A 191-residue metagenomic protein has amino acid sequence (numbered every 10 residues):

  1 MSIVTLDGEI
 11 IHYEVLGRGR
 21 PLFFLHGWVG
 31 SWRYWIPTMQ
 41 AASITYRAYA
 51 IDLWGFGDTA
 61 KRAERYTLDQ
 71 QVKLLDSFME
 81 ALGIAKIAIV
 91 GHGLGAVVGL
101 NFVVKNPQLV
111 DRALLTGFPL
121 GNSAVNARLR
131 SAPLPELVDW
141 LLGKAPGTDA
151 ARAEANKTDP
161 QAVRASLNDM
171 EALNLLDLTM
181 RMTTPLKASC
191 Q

Functional and structural regions predicted by a protein language model:
M1-I10: N-terminal cap/lid segment of alpha/beta-hydrolase-fold proteins
E9-A60: Conserved HGGG/HGGXW glycine-rich cap/lid loop of the alpha/beta-hydrolase fold
H26-W28, I87, G91-A96: Conserved alpha/beta-hydrolase "nucleophile elbow" surrounding the catalytic nucleophile
D52, A88, D111-L114: Residue in the alpha/beta-hydrolase core beta-strand immediately N-terminal to the catalytic nucleophile
K61-V72: Catalytic nucleophile-loop/oxyanion-hole region of alpha/beta-hydrolase and closely related hydrolase-like folds
Q70-I87: Conserved acidic catalytic loop of the alpha/beta-hydrolase fold
V97-K105, L109-L141: Flexible "cap/lid" loop of the alpha/beta hydrolase fold
S123-C190: Conserved alpha/beta-hydrolase catalytic His-Asp/Glu region
